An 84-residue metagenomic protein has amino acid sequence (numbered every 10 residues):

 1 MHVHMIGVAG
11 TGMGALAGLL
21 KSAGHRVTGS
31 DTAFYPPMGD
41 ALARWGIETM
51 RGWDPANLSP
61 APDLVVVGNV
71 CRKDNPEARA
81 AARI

Functional and structural regions predicted by a protein language model:
M1-I84: N-terminal leader/targeting and accessory segments in enzymes
